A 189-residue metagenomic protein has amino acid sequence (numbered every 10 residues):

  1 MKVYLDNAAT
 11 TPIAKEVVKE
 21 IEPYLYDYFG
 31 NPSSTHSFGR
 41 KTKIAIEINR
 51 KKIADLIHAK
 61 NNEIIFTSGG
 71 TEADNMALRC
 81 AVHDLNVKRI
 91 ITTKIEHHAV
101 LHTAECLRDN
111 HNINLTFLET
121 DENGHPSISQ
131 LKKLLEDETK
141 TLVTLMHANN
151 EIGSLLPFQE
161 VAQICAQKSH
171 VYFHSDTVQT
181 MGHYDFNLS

Functional and structural regions predicted by a protein language model:
M1-S189: Pyridoxal 5′-phosphate
